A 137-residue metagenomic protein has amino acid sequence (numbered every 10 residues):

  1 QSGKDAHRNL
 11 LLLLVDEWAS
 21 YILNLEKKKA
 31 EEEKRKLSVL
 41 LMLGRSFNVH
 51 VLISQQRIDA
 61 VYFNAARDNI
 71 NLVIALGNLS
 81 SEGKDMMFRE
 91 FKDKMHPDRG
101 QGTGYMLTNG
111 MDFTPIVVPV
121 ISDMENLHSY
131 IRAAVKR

Functional and structural regions predicted by a protein language model:
Q1, L37-V39, D59-V61: A generic local structural motif
Q1, S20, N24-K27, L43-S46 (+1 more regions): Conserved helix-loop functional segments at active or binding sites
Q1-L12: Mechanochemical coupling/switch segment within NTP-driven translocation systems
K4, K27-K29, K34-K36, K84 (+2 more regions): Context-gated lysine
D16-W18: Walker B catalytic acidic pair
Y21-K36, V61-A65: Conserved ATPase-coupling elements of RecA-like P-loop NTPase cores
E32-I53, L79: Substrate-engagement module of ASCE P-loop NTPases
F47, I53-R137: Conserved ATP-driven motor cores of ASCE-family P-loop NTPases powering translocation/secretion/packaging/pilus
